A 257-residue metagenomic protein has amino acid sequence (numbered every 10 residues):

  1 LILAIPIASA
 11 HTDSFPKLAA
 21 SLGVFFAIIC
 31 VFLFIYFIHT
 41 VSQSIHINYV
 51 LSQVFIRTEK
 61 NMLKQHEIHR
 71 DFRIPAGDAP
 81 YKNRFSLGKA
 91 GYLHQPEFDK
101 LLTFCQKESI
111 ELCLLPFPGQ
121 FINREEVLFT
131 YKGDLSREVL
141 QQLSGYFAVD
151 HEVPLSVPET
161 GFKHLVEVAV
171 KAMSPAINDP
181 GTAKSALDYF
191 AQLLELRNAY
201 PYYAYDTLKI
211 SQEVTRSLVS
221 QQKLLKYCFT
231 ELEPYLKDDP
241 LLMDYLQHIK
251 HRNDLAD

Functional and structural regions predicted by a protein language model:
L1-P6, F26, C30-L33: Hydrophobic alpha-helical transmembrane segments of multi-pass integral membrane proteins
H11, S21-V24, I28: Hydrophobic or amphipathic alpha-helical targeting/insertion segments
T12-S14, L18-A20, Y36-C113, F117 (+2 more regions): Short basic (Lys/Arg) and small-residue
